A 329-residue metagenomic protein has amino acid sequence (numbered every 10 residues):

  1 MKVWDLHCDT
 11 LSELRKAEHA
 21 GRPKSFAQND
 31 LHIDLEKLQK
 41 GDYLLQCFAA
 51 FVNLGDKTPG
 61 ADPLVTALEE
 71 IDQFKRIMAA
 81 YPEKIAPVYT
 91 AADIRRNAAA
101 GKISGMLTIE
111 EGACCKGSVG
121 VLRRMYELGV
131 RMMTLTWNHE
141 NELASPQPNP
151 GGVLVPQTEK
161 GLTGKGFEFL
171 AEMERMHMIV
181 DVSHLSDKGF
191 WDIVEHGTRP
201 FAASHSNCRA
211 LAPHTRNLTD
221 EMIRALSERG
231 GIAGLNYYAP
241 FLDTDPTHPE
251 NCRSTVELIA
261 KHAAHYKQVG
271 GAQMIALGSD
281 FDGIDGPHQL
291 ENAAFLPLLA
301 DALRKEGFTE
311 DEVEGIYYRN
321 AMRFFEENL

Functional and structural regions predicted by a protein language model:
K2-D5, L45, A86, S104-T108 (+5 more regions): Structural preference for beta-strand elements that scaffold enzyme active sites
H7, L38, T90, G129 (+6 more regions): Conserved, mostly hydrophobic/aromatic
D9-L11, F51, T90, E110-G112 (+6 more regions): Active-site beta-loop-alpha junctions enriched in small/polar residues
H19-K40, L298-A300: Short catalytic helix/loop segments, enriched in acidic residues and glycine and frequently bearing histidine
D30-H32, E36-R123, N138-K160, G164-R175 (+1 more regions): A metal-dependent hydrolase metal-coordination microenvironment
G117-E127, N149-A202, T215-R229, E257-Q273: Histidine/acidic residue-rich metal-binding segments in metalloenzymes
N236-Y237, G270-A293: Short acidic/histidine-rich active-site segments
E291-L329: Mid-to-C-terminal alpha-helical segments outside catalytic/metal-binding sites
